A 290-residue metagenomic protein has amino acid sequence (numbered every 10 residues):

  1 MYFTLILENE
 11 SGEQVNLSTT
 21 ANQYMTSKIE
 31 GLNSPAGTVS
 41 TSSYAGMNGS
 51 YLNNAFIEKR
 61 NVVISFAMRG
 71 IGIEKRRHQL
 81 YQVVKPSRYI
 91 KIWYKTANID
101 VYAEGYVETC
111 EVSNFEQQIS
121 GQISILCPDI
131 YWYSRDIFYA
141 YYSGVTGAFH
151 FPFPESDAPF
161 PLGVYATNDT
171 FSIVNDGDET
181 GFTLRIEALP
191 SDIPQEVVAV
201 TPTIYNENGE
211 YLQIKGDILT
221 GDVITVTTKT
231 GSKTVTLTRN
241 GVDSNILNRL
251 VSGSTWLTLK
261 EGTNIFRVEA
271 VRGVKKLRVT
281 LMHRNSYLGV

Functional and structural regions predicted by a protein language model:
M1-T41: Polar/acidic, low-complexity leader/linker segments enriched in S/T/G and N/D
S27-N61: Short, solvent-exposed beta-alpha or beta-beta edge segments that form flexible loop/patches at the rim of ligand
M47-I71, Q117-I130, N264: Oligomerization/assembly interface segments of phage tail-like spikes and tubes
F56-E58, V84-P86, A97, F115-I119 (+3 more regions): Solvent-exposed loop and beta-edge segments used for protein-protein assembly and interaction
F56-I57, N61-K91, N98: Compositionally biased, low-complexity regions
Y89, W93-S134: Short beta-strand and beta-hairpin "edge-sheet" elements
Y133-Y141: Short, charged, solvent-exposed linker or helix-capping segments at domain edges/interfaces that act as flexible hinges
Y142-V290: Intrinsically disordered, low-complexity segments enriched in serine, threonine, and glycine
